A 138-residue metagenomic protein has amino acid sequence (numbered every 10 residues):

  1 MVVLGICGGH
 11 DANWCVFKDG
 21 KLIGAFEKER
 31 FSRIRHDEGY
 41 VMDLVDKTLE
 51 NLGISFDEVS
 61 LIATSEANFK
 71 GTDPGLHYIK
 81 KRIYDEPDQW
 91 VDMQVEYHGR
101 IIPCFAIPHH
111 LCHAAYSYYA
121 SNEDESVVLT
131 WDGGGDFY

Functional and structural regions predicted by a protein language model:
M1-Y138: Short acidic/glycine-rich loops and adjacent helix/strand connectors that line catalytic pockets where negatively
